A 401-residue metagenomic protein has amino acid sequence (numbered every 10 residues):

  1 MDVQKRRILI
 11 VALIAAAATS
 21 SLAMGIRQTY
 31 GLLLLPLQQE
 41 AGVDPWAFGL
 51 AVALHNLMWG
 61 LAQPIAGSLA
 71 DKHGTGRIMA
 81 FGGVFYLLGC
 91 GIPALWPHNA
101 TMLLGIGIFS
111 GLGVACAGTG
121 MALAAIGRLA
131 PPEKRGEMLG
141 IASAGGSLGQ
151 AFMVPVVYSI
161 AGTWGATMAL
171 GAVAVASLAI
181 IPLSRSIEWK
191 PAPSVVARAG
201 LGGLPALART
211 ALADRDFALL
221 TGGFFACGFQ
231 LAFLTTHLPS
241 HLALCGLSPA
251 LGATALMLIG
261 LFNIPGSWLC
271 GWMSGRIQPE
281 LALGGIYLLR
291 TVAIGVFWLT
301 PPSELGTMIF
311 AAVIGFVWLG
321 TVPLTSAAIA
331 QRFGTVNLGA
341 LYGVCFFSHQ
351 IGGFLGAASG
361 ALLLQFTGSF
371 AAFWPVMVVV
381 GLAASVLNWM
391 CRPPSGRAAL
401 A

Functional and structural regions predicted by a protein language model:
Q28, N56-P64, A151, G260-W268 (+1 more regions): Residue-level signature of mid-helix packing/kink "hotspots" within the transmembrane helices of 12-pass Major
Y30-L34, D214-S267: Extracytoplasmic gate region of multi-pass secondary transporters
L61-N99: Conserved MFS/SLC helix-loop-helix module at the cytosolic interface between two early adjacent transmembrane helices
A62-G74, S267-Q278, L364-Q365: Helix-to-loop junctions at the C-terminal end of transmembrane segments in multipass secondary transporters
T101-A117, F225, G306-G320: Hydrophobic core of transmembrane alpha-helices in multi-pass small-molecule transporters, especially MFS/SLC-type
I106-A144, G334: Cytoplasmic helix-loop-helix junction between adjacent transmembrane helices in 12-TM secondary transporters
A142-A192, S369: Helix-loop-helix hairpin linking two adjacent transmembrane segments in secondary transporters
I259, I277-A328: C-terminal transmembrane helical hairpin of 12-TM major facilitator-type secondary transporters
